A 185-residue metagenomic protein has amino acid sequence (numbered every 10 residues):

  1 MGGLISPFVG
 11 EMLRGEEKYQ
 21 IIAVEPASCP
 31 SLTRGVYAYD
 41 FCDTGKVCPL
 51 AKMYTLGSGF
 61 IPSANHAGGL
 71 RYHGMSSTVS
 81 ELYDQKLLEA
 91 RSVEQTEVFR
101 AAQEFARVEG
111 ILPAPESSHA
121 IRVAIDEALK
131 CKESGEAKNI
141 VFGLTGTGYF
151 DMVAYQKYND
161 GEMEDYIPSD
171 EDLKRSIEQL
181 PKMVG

Functional and structural regions predicted by a protein language model:
M1-S6, S31-T33, S117-I125, Y149-M152: Short glycine/serine/threonine-rich phosphate/pyrophosphate-binding segments that cradle anionic phosphate groups
G3-L4, L70, I111, T147-Y149: Gly/Ser/Thr-rich helix-start
V9-L13, L129-K132: A generic local secondary-structure boundary/capping motif
G10-K18, A23-I111, K157-G185: Active-site/ligand-binding loops adjacent to catalytic centers
Y19, A137-K138: Nucleotide donor/acceptor-binding cores
A23-E25, V141-T145: Short beta-strand segments
Q95-R100, I121-S134: A short, acidic, amphipathic alpha-helical segment used as a generic capping/interface helix at domain edges
L112-E116: Short glycine/threonine-rich catalytic loop with a Thr-x-Gly-x-Asp
